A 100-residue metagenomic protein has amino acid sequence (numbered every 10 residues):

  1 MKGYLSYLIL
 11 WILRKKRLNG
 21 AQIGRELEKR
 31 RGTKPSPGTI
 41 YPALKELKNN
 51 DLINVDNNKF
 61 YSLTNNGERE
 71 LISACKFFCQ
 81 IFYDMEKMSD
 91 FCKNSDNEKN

Functional and structural regions predicted by a protein language model:
M1-S36: N-terminal helix-turn-helix DNA-binding core of bacterial DNA-binding proteins
L13, T39, I53-V55: Alpha-helix C-terminal capping segments
E26, A43, M88: Short acidic/histidine-centered micro-motifs embedded in hydrophobic/aromatic stretches that mark compact functional
I40-P42, E46-L47: Basic amphipathic alpha-helical segments that dock to polyanions
K48-N58, S62-L63: Beta-hairpin "wing" of winged helix-turn-helix
K59-C75: Basic, amphipathic "hinge/linker" alpha-helix immediately C-terminal to the N-terminal HTH DNA-binding motif
I72-N100: Amphipathic alpha-helical dimerization/coiled-coil segments that flank or bridge DNA-binding/regulatory modules
